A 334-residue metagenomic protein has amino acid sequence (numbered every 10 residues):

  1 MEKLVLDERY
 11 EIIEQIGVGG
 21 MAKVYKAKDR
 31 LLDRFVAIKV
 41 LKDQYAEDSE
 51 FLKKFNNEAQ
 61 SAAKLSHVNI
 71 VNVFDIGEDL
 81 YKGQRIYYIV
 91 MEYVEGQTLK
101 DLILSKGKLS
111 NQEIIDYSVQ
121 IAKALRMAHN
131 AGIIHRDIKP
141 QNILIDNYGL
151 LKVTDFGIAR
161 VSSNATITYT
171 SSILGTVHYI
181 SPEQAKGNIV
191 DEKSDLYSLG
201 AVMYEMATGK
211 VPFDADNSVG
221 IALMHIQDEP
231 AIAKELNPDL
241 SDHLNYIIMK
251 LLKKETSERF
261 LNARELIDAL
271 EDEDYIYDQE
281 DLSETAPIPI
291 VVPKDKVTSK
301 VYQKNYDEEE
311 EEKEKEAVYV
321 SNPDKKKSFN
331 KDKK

Functional and structural regions predicted by a protein language model:
I12-G19, V24: Protein kinase glycine-rich loop
K42-K64: AlphaC helix of the eukaryotic protein kinase fold
I76: Activation-segment/catalytic-loop signature of the eukaryotic protein kinase fold
G83-T98, L102, K106: Conserved short submotifs of the Hanks-type protein kinase catalytic core that shape the nucleotide-binding pocket
Y117-S118: Activation segment signature within eukaryotic-like protein kinase domains
I121-I133: Protein kinase catalytic-loop region centered on the HRD/HxD motif
H178-Q279: C-terminal lobe helix-coil module of Hanks-type protein kinase domains
